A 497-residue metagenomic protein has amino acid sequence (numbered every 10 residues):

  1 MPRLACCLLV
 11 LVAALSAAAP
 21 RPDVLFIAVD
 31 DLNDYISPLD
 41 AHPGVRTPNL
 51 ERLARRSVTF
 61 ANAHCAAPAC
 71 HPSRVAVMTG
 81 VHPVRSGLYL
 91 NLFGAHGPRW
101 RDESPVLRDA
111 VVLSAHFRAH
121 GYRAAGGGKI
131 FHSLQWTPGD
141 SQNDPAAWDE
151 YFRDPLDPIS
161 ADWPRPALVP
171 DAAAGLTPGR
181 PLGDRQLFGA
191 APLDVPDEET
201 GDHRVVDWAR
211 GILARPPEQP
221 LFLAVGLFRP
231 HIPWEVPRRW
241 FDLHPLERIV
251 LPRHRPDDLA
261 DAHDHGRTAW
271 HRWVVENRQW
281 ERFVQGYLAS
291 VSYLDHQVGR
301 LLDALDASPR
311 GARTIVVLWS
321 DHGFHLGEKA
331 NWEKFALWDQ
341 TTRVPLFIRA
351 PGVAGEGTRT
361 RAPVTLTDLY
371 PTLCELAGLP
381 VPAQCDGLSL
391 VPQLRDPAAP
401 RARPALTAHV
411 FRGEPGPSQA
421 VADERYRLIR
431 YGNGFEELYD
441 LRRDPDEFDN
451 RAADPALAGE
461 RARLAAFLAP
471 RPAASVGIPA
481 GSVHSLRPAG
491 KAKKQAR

Functional and structural regions predicted by a protein language model:
M1-L4, L187: Positively charged n-region of N-terminal signal peptides that target proteins for export
P2, A480-R497: An exposure/low-complexity boundary signal
L4, R442-E447: Asp-box/BNR beta-propeller loop motif
A5-A14: Bacterial N-terminal signal peptides
V10, D386-L388, S475-R487: Short, flexible loop/turn segments with low-complexity composition
A17-R430, E436, P445-R463, K493-R497: Formylglycine-dependent sulfatase
S57, P345, L468-V476: A short, conserved beta-to-alpha structural element at the edge of catalytic cores that scaffolds binding
